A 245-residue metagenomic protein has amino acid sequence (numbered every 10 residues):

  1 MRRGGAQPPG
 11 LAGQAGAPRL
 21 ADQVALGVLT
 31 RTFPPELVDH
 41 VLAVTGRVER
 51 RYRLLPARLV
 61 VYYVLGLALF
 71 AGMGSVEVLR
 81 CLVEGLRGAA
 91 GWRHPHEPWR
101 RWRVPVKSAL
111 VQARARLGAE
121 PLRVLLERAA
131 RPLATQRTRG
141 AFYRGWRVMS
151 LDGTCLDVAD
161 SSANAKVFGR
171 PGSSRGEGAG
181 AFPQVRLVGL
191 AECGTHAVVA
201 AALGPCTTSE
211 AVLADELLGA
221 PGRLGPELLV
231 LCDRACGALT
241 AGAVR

Functional and structural regions predicted by a protein language model:
M1-R245: Conserved, well-structured functional cores that handle cations and Mg-NTP chemistry
